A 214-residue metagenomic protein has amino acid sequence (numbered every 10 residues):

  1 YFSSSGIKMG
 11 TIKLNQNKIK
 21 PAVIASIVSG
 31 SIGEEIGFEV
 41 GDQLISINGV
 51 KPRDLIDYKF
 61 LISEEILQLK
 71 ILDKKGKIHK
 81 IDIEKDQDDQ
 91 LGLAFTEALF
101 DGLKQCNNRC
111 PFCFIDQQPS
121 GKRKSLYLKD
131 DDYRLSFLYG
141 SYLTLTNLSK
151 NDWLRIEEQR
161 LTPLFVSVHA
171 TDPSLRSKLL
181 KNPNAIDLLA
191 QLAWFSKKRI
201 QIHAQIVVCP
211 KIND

Functional and structural regions predicted by a protein language model:
Y1-F2: Aromatic (phenylalanine/tyrosine) cluster motif
G6, G10-S46, V50-P52: PDZ/PDZ-like domain segments forming the peptide/carboxylate-binding groove, activating on the N-terminal beta-strands
D42, I66-Q68, I78, P163 (+1 more regions): A common structural microfeature
I47-N48, L55-I62: N-terminal cofactor/phosphate-binding cores enriched in small/glycine residues, especially glycine-rich loops such as
R53-D54, L69, R109: N-terminal functional module detector in eukaryotic proteins
K59-F95: PDZ-domain C-terminal substructure recognizer with occasional recognition of PDZ-binding tails
Q87-D214: Conserved Radical SAM active-site core
